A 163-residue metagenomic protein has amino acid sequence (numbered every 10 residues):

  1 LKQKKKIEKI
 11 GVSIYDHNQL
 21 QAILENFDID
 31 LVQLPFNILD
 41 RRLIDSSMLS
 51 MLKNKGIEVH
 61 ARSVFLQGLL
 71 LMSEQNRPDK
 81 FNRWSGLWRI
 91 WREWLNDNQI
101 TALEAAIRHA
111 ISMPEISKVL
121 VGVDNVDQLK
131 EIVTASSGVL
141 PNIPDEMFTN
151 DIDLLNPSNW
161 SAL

Functional and structural regions predicted by a protein language model:
L1-L155, N159-A162: Beta/alpha (TIM)-barrel catalytic core signal, keyed to glycine-rich beta->alpha loops juxtaposed to Asp/Glu that bind
